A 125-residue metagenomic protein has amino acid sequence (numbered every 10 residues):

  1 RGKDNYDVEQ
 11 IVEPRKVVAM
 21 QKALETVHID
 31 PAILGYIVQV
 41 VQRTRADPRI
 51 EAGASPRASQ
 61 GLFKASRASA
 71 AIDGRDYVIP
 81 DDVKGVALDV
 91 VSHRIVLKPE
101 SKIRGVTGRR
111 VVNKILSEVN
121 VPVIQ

Functional and structural regions predicted by a protein language model:
R1-P48: Phosphate-sensing "switch" segment of ASCE/P-loop ATPases
T44-Q125: C-terminal engagement/docking regions of AAA+ P-loop ATPases
